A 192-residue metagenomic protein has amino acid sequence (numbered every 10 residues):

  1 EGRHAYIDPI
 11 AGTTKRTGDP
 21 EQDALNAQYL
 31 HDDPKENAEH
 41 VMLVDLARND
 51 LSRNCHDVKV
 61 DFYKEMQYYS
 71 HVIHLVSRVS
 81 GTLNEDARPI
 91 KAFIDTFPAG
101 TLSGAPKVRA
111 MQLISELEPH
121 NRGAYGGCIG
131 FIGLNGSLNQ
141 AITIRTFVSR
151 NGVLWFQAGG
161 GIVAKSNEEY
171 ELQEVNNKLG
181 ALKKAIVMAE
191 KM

Functional and structural regions predicted by a protein language model:
E1-M192: Extended alpha-helical targeting/anchoring segments, especially N-terminal organellar/secretory targeting helices
